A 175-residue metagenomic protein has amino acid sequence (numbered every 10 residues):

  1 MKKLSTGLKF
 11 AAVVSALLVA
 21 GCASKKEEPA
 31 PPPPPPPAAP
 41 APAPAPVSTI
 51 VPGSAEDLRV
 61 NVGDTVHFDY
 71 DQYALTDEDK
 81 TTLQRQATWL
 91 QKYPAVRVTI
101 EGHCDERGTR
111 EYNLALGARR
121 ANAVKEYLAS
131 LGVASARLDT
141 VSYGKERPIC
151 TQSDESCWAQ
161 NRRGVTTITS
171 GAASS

Functional and structural regions predicted by a protein language model:
M1-A11: Bacterial N-terminal signal peptides that target proteins for export
L18-G21: C-terminal motif of bacterial Sec signal peptides marking the signal peptidase cleavage site
A23-R97, G171-S175: Periplasmic peptidoglycan-binding/tethering modules of Gram-negative envelope proteins
E78, T82-R85, E111, R119 (+2 more regions): Extracytoplasmic/secreted proteins, especially bacterial periplasmic and envelope-associated proteins
P94-H103, A118-I149, R162-S175: A non-catalytic structural micro-motif
C150-D154: Short beta-alpha junctions and helix-cap segments that line functional grooves
S156-Q160: A generic structural micro-feature
